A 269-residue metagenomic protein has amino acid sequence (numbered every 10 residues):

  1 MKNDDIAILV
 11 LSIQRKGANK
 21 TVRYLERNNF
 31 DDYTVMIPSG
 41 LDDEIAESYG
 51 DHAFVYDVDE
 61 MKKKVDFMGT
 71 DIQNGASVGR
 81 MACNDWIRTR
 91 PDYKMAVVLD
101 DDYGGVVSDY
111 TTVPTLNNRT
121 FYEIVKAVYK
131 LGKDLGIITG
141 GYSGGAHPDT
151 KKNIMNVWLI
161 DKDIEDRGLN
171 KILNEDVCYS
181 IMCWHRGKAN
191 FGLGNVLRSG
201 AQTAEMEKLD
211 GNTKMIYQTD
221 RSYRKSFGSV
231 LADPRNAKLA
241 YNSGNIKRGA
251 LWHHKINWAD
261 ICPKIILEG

Functional and structural regions predicted by a protein language model:
D4-I6, Q14-K20, K171-L173, V177-G269: C-terminal catalytic/acceptor-binding lobe
I8-V10, D32-S39, G136-G141: Short, hydrophobic beta-strand segments that form beta-sheet elements in well-ordered domains
V10-N29, I37, L41-A46: Short, well-formed alpha-helical segments that are part of the catalytic scaffolds of diverse glycosyltransferases
N19-T21, V78, P114-L131, Q218-K225: Well-ordered, non-membrane alpha-helical segments in soluble/globular domains
I37-Y93, G104-V113, N117: Active-site-proximal specificity loops/subdomain of glycosyltransferases
A96: Short aromatic/hydrophobic "clamp" motif used to bind/position activated sugar donors
L99: Catalytic metal- and UDP-sugar-binding loop of GT-A-like glycosyltransferases, i.e., residues flanking the conserved
G104-H185: Conserved catalytic core of nucleotide-sugar-dependent glycosyltransferases
